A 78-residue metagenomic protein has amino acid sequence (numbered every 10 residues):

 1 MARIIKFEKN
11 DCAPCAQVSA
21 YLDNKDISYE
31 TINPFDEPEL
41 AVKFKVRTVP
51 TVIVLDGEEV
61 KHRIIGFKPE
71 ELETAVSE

Functional and structural regions predicted by a protein language model:
M1-K25: Local sequence-structure signature of Cys/Sec-based thiol-disulfide redox active-site neighborhoods
K9, V46, G66-P69: ATP/adenylate-binding site constellation spanning eukaryotic-like Ser/Thr protein kinases, ABC-transporter
Y29: Hydrophobic anchor at the start of a short beta-strand that flanks the dinucleotide cofactor-binding loop
D36-V42: Acidic, metal-coordinating helix/loop segments flanking the phosphotransfer/catalytic sites of two-component signaling
K45-I53: Structural micro-motif
D56-E78: Non-catalytic, surface beta->alpha helical segment in thiol-disulfide oxidoreductase systems
